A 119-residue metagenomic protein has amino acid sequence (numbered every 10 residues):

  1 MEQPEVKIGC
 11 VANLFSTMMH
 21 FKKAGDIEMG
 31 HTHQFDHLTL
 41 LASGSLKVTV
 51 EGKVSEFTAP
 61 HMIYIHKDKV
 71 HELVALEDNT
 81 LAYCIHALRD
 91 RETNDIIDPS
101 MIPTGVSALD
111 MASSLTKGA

Functional and structural regions predicted by a protein language model:
M1-G30: A short glycine-rich, His/Asp/Glu-containing loop-to-beta-strand
A12-H20, E72-A119: Double-stranded beta-helix
F21, T32-V48: Short, conserved beta-strand element in jelly-roll/cupin
D26-E28, G44-T49, I63: Short beta-strand segments in beta-sandwich/barrel cores
Q34, K53, K69-V70, D78-N79: A generic "binding-loop/recognition-motif" signal
L41-A42, T49, V74, Y83: Beta-strand residues in well-ordered beta-sheet regions across diverse protein folds
G52-K67: Short acidic-glycine-tyrosine-enriched beta hairpin
